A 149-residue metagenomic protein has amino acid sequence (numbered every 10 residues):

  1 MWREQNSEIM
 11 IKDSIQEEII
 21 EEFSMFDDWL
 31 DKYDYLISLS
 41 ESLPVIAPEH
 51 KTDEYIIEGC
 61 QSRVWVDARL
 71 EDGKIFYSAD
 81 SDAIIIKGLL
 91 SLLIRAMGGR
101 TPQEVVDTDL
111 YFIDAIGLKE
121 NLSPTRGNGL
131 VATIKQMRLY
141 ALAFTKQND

Functional and structural regions predicted by a protein language model:
M1-I9: N-terminal amphipathic/basic-hydrophobic helices that include classical n-h-c signal peptides and signal-anchor
I9-R63, R69-F76, I113-D149: N-terminal intrinsically disordered, cationic/polar leader segments that include organellar targeting peptides
E17, K87-G88, V106-D107: A generic alpha-helix surface/boundary motif
E54-C60, S81, Q103-T108: Solvent-exposed interaction patches of small proteins and small membrane subunits
A83-I85: Short, surface-exposed beta-strand-loop junctions and turns on beta-sheet-rich folds
L89-R100: Alpha-helical support elements that line or immediately flank enzyme active sites and cofactor-binding pockets
G99-I116: Glycine-rich phosphate/pyrophosphate-binding loops and their adjacent beta-strand/loop elements at enzyme active sites
